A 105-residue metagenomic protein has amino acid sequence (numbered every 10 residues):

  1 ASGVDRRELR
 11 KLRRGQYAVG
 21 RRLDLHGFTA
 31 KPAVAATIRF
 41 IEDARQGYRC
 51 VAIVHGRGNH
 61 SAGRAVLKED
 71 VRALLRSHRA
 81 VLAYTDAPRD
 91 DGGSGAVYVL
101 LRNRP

Functional and structural regions predicted by a protein language model:
A1-P105: Long, charged, low-complexity intrinsically disordered regions
